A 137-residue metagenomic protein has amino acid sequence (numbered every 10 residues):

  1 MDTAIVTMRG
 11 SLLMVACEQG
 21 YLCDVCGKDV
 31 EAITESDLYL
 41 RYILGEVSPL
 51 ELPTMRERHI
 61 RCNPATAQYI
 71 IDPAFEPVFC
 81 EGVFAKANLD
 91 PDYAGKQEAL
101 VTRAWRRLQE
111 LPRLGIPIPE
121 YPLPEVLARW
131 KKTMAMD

Functional and structural regions predicted by a protein language model:
D2, Q19-V25, D90, K132-D137: Intrinsically disordered, low-complexity segments in eukaryotic adaptor/regulatory proteins with a strong bias
D2-L12, L38-G45: Short Cys/His-rich Zn2+-coordinating modules
T3-V6, L12-L13, K28, I116 (+1 more regions): Residue-level marker of intrinsically disordered, low-complexity segments enriched for small/polar residues
C17-E51: Short recognition patches in nucleic-acid-associated and regulatory proteins
I43-R58, C80-D90: Short microdomains enriched in Cys/His and/or Lys/Arg
P49-P77: Short metal-binding segments enriched for Cys and/or His
E76-D137: Long, contiguous alpha-helical scaffold regions
